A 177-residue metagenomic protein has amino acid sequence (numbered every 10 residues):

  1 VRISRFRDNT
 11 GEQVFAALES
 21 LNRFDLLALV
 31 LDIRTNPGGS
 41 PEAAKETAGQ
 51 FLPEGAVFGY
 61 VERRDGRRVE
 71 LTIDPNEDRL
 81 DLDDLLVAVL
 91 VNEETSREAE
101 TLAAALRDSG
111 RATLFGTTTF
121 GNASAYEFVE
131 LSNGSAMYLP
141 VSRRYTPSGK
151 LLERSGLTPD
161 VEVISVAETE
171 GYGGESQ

Functional and structural regions predicted by a protein language model:
V1-S132: Cleft-lining beta-strand/loop regions that shape enzyme active-site pockets
F58, R97, Y145-L152, L157: Metal-dependent DNA phosphodiester-chemistry modules and their immediately adjacent helices/loops in DNA-processing
L71-I73, L139, R154-S155, V161: Short capping micro-motif at the N-terminus of alpha-helices
L131-N133, M137-S142: Short acidic, Pro/Gly- and aromatic-enriched capping/linker segments at domain boundaries
K150-Q177: Conserved functional hotspot residues or short segments at active or partner-binding sites across diverse domains
